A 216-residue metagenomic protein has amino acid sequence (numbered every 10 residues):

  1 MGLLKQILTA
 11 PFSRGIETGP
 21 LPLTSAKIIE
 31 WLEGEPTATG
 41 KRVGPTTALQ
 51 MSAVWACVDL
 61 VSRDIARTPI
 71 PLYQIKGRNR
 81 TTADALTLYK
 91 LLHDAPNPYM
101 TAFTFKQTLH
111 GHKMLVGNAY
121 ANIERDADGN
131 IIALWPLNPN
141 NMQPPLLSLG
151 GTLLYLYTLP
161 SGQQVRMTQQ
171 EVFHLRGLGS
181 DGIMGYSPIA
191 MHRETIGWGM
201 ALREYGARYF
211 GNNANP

Functional and structural regions predicted by a protein language model:
M1-P216: Structured, contiguous alpha/beta core segments that scaffold functional sites
